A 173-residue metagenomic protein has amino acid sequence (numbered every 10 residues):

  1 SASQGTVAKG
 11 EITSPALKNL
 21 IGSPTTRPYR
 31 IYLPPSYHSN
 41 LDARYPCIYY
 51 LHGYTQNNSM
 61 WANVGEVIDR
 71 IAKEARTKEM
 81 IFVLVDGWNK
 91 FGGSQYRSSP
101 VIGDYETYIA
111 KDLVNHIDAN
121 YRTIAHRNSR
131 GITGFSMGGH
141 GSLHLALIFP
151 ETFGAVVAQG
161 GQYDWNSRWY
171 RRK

Functional and structural regions predicted by a protein language model:
S1-K173: Non-catalytic cap/lid and distal C-terminal segments of serine-dependent acyl enzymes
